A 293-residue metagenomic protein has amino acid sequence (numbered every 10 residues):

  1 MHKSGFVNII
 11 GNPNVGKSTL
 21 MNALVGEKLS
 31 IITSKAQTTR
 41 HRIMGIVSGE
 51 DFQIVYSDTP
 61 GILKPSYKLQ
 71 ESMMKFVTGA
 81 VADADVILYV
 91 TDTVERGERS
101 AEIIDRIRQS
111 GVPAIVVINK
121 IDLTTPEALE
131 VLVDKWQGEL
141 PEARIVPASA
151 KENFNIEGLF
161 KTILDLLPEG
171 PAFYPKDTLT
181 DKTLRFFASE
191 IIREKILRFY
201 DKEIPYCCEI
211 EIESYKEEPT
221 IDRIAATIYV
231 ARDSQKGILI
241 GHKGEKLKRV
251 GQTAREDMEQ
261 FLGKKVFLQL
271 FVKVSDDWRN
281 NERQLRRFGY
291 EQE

Functional and structural regions predicted by a protein language model:
M1-V81: Conserved G1/Walker A P-loop phosphate-binding module
G16, N155, K246: Conserved glycine(s) of the Walker
E27, I46-E50, P65, A80 (+8 more regions): Conserved, well-folded catalytic cores of nucleic-acid-processing and energy-transducing macromolecular machines
T39, I62-K64, R96-G97, T124-T125 (+1 more regions): Catalytic P-loop NTPase motifs of RecA-like helicase/translocase cores
D51, K75-A143, K216-P219: Conserved C-terminal guanine-recognition region of P-loop GTPase G domains, centered on the G4
D58, N119, S149: Active-site glycine-centered loops adjacent to acidic/histidine catalytic or metal-binding residues that shape
P113, D122-T180: Canonical P-loop GTPase G-domain recognition
L184-E293: P-loop NTP-binding site
